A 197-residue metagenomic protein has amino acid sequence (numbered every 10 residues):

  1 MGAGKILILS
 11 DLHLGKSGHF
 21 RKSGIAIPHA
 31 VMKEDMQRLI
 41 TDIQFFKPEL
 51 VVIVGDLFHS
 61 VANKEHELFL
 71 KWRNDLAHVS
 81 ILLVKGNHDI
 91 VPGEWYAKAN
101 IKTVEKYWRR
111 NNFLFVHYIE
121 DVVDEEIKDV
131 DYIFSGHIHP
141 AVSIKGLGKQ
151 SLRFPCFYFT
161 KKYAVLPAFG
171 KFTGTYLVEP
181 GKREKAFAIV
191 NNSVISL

Functional and structural regions predicted by a protein language model:
M1-V54, F58-L197: Extended recognition/assembly regions associated with phosphoester-bond processing machinery
